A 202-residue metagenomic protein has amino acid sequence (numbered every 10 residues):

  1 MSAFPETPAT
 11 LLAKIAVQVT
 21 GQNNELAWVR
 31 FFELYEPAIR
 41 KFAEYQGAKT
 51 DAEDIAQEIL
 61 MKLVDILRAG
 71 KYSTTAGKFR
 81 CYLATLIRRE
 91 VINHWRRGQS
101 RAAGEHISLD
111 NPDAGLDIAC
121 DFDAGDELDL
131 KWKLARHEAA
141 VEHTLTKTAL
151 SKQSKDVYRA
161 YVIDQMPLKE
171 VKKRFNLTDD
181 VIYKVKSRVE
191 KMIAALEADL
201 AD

Functional and structural regions predicted by a protein language model:
M1-P37: N-terminal module of bacterial RNA polymerase sigma factors
A16-G21, Y45-Q46, L60-G77, R97-Q99: Sigma70-family region 2
V19-R30, R40-E58, T74, K147-A149 (+1 more regions): Short, charged helix-capping/linker segments at alpha-helix termini
F32, H143-E170: Short amphipathic alpha helix immediately N-terminal
Y45, T85-H106, I118-A119: Arg/Lys-rich amphipathic alpha helix in sigma70-family domain 2
D54-M61, G77-R89: Structural recognition of an alpha-helix C-terminal capping motif at a helix-to-coil junction
C120-K155: Amphipathic alpha-helical segment used for protein-protein interaction
S151, P167-L200: DNA-recognition helix of helix-turn-helix
